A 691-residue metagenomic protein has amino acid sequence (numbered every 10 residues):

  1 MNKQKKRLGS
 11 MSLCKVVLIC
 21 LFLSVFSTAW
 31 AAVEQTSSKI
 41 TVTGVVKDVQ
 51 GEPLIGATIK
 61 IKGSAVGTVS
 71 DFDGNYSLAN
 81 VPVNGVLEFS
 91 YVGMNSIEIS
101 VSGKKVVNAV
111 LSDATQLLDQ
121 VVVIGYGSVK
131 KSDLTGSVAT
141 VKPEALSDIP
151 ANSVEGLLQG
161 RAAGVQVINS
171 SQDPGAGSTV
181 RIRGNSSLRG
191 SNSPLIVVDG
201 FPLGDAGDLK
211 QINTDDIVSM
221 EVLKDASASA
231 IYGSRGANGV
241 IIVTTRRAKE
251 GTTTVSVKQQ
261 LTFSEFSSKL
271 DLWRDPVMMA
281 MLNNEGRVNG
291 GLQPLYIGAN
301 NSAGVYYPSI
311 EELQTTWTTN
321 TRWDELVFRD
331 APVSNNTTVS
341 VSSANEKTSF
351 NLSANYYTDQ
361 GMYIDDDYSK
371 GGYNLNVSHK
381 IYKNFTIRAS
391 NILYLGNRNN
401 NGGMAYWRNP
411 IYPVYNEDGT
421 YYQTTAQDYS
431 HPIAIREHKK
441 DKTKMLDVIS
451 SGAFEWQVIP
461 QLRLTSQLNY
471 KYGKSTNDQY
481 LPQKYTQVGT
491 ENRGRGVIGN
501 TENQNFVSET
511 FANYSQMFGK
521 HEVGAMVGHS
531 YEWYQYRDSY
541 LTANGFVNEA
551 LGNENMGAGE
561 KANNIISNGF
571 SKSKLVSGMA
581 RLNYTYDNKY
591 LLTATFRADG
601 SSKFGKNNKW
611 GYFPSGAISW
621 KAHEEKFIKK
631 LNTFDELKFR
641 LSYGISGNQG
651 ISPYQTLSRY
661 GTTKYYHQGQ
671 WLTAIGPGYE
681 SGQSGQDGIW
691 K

Functional and structural regions predicted by a protein language model:
M1-N374, T386-R388, I392-Y394, I449 (+2 more regions): Short, small/polar-rich motifs associated with maturation and membrane association, primarily at protein termini
G44, I182, D199-F201, L375 (+2 more regions): Short, well-ordered amphipathic alpha-helices
S132, E250-W323, A331, G361-Y368 (+3 more regions): Surface-exposed loop/interface segments of Gram-negative outer-membrane beta-barrel transport/assembly proteins
I217, Y373-L375, S466, S508 (+5 more regions): Extended, hydrophobic alpha-helical segments in both membrane/secreted and soluble proteins
T245, V339-S343, Y373-H379, S450-W456 (+5 more regions): Residues on the lipid-exposed face of transmembrane beta-strands in outer-membrane beta-barrel proteins
E455, I459-P460, K691: Long hydrophobic segments that form regular secondary structure
